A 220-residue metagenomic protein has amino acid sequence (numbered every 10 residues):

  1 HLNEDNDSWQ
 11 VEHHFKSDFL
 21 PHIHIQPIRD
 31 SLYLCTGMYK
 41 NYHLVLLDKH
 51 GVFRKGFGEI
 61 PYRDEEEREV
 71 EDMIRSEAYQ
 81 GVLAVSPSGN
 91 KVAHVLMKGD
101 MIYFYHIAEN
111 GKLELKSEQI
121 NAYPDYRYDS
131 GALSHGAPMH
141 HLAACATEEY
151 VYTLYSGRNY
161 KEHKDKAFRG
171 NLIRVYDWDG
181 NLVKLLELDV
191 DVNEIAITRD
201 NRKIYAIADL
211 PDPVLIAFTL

Functional and structural regions predicted by a protein language model:
H1, H43-H50, K166-N181, T219-L220: Beta-propeller blade signature
H1-T36, N41-Y42: Asp-box/WD-like beta-propeller blade repeats and closely related beta-sheet repeat scaffolds
D5-F19, F53-A78, A108-G136, V190: Surface-exposed loop and turn segments in beta-propeller and other repeat-based domains that flank or scaffold
H22-D30, M73-K91, V95, G136-T147 (+1 more regions): Structural signature of eukaryotic scaffold interfaces centered on beta-propeller domains
L32-Y33, V92, V151, I204: Hydrophobic beta-strand positions that form the internal "hydrophobic ladder" of WD40/Gbeta-like beta-propeller blades
M38-H43, K98-M101, R158-E162, L210-V214: Short glycine/acidic-enriched loop and turn motifs that connect beta-strands
S134-V175: Loop/turn-rich, solvent-exposed surfaces of beta-rich toroidal or solenoidal domains
A196-L220: Blade-level signature of beta-propeller repeat domains, shared across WD40, Kelch, NHL, RCC1 and BNR/Asp-box propellers
